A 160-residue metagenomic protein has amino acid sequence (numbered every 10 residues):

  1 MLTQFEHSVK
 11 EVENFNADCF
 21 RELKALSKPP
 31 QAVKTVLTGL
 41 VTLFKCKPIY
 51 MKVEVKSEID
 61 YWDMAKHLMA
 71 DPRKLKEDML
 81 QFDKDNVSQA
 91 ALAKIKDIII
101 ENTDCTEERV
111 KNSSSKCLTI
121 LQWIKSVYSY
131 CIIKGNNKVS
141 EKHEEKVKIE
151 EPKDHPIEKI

Functional and structural regions predicted by a protein language model:
L2-I160: Extended alpha-helical scaffold/assembly modules in large eukaryotic proteins
